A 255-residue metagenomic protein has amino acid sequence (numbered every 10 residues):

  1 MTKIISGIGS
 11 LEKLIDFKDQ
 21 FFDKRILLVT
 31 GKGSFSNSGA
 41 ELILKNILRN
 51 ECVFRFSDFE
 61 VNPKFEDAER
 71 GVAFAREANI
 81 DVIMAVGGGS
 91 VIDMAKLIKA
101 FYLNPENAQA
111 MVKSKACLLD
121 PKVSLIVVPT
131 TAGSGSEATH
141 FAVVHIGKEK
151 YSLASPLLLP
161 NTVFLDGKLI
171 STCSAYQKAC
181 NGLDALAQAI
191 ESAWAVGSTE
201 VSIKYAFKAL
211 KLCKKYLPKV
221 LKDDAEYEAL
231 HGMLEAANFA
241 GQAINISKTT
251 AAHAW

Functional and structural regions predicted by a protein language model:
M1-V82: ATP/NTP phosphate-donor binding region
K3, R25-L27, F54, D81-M84 (+5 more regions): Structural motif
E60, V86-G88, K248-A252: Active-site nucleophile and cofactor-binding loops and adjacent substrate-binding regions of central metabolic enzymes
V72, V91-P105, A138-F141: Short Gly/Thr/Asp-enriched flexible loops that form oxyanion-binding sites at enzyme active sites
I80-K96, T130-S136: Glycine/serine-rich anion-binding loops at beta->alpha junctions that coordinate negatively charged ligand groups
L103-E200: A glycine/threonine-rich phosphate-anchoring loop and its flanking beta-alpha core in nucleotide/phosphate-binding
S192-W255: Active-site segments that bind and position negatively charged phosphate/pyrophosphate groups
